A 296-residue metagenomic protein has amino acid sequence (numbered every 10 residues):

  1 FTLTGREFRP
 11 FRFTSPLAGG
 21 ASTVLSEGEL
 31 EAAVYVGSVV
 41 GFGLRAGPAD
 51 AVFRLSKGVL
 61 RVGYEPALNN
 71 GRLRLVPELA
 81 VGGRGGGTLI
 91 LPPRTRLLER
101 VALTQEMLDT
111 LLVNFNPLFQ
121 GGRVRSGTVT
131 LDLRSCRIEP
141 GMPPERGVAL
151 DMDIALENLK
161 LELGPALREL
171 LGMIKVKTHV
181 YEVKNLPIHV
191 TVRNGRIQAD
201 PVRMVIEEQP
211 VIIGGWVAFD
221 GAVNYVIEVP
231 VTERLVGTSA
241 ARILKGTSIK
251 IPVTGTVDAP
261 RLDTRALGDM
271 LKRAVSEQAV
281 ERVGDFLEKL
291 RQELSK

Functional and structural regions predicted by a protein language model:
F1-R9, S26-R45, D50-V52, K57-A259 (+3 more regions): Small-residue helix/turn framework positions
G19-L25: N-terminal leader/targeting segments and the immediate start of mature chains
V280-K296: Short, low-complexity, Pro/Ser/Thr/Gly-rich segments in the mature regions of secreted, periplasmic
